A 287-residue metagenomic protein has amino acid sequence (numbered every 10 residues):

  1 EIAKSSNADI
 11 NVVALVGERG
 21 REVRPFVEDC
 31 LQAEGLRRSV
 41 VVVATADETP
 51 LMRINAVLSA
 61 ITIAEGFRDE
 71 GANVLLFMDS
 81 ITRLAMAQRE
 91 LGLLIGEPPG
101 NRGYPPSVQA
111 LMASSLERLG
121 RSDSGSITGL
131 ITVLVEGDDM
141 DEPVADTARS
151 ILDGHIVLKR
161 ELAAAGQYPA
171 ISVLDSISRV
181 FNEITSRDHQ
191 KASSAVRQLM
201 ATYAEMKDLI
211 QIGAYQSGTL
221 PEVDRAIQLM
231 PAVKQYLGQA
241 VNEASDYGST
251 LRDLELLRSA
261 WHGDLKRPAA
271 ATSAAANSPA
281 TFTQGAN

Functional and structural regions predicted by a protein language model:
E1-N287: P-loop NTPase catalytic core
